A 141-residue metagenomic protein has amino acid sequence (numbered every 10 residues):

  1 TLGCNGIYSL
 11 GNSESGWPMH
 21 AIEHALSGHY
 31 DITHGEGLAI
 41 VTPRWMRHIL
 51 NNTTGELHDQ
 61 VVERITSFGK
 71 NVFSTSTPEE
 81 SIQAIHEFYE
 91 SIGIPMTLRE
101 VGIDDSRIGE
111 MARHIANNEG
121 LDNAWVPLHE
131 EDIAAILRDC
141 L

Functional and structural regions predicted by a protein language model:
T1-A84: Active-site segments that bind and position negatively charged phosphate/pyrophosphate groups
I65-L141: C-terminal charged capping/lid subdomain of soluble metabolic enzymes
